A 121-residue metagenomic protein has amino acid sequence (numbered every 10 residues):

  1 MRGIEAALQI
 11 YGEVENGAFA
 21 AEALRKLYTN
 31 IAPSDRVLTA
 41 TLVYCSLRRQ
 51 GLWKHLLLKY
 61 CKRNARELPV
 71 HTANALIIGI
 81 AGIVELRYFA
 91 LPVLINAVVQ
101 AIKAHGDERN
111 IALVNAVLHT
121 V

Functional and structural regions predicted by a protein language model:
M1-V121: Class I Rossmann-like S-adenosyl-L-methionine
